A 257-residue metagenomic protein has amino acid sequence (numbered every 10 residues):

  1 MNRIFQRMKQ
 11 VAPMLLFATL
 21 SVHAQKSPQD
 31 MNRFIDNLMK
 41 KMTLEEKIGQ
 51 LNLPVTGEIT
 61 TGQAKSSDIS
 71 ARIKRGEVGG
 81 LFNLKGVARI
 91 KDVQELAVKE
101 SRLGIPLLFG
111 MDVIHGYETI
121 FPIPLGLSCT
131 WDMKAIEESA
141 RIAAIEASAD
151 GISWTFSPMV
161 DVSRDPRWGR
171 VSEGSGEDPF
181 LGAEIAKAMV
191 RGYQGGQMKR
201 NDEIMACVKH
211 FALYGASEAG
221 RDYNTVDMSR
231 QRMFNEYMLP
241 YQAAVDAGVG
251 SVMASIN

Functional and structural regions predicted by a protein language model:
M1-A12: Bacterial N-terminal signal peptides that target proteins for export
M1-N2, F17, Q50, G104: Intrinsically disordered, low-complexity regions
N2-R3, A18, K40, D202: Helix-centric, low-specificity signal for extended rod-like, repetitive segments
Q6, F17-A18, P122, S163: Compositionally biased, low-structure terminal segments
V11-A12, L16, K47: Terminal low-complexity, poorly structured segments
M14-A24: Hydrophobic h-region of N-terminal signal peptides that target proteins for export in Gram-negative bacteria
A24-N257: Glycoside hydrolase catalytic-domain context in secreted enzymes
